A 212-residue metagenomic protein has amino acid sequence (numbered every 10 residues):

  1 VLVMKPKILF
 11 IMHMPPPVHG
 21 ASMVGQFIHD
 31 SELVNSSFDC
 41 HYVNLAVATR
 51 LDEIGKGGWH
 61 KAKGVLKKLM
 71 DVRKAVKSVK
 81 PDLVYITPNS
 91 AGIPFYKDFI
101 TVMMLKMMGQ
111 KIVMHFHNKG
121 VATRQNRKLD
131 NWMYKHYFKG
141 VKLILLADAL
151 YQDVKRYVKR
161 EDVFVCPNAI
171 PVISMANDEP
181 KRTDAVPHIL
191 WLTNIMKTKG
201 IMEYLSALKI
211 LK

Functional and structural regions predicted by a protein language model:
V1-A48, V79, G109: N-terminal subdomain of nucleotide-sugar transferases
L9-I11, P180-I210: Conserved donor-binding/catalytic core segment of Leloir-type glycosyltransferases
F10, V72-K97, Q110-V113, H117: Short N-terminal targeting/anchoring amphipathic segment
V18, G92, V172-M175, M196-I201: A short, basic/aromatic alpha-helical/loop segment that forms part of the nucleotidyl-sugar donor-binding site
G20-G25, L143-A147, N168, I201: Replace "coordinates the UDP/GDP/TDP-sugar" with "coordinates nucleotide-activated sugar donors
N44-K74, S90-K97: A short, charged, and often flexible helix/loop element on the N-terminal side of the glycosyltransferase catalytic
M103-M108, N126-K142: Membrane-proximal helix-turn-helix segments that form the acceptor-binding/catalytic region of lipid-linked
K135-N177, L192: Donor nucleotide-sugar binding/catalytic pocket of nucleotide-sugar-dependent glycosyltransferases
